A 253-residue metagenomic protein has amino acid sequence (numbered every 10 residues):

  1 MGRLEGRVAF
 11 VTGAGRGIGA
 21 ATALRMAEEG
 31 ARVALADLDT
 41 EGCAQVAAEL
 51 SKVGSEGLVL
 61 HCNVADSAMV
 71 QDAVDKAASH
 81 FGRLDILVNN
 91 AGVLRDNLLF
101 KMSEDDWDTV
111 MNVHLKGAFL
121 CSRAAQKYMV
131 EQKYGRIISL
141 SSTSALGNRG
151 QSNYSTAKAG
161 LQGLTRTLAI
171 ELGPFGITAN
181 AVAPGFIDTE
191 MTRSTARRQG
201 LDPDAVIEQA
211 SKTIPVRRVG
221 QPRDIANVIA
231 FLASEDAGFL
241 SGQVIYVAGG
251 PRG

Functional and structural regions predicted by a protein language model:
T40-E41, H61-D72, E104, R223-D224: The beta1-alpha1 cofactor-binding region of Rossmann-like NAD(H)/NADP(H)-dependent oxidoreductases
Q71, L94-D108, E131, G150-N153 (+1 more regions): Conserved mid-core segment of classical short-chain dehydrogenase/reductases
R83, V88, G173, T178 (+1 more regions): Short, small/polar-rich loop/turn modules that mediate ligand/substrate recognition or access, typified
L98-L99, D106-M111, I137, V206 (+1 more regions): Substrate-binding pocket helix/loop in short-chain dehydrogenase/reductase
S122, A157, T165: Active-site helix of classical SDR
K127, I170-P174, G238: Alpha-helical segment proximal to the catalytic Tyr-Lys
K212, A230, S241-G253: Short C-terminal tail/terminal secondary-structure segment of NAD(P)H-dependent dehydrogenase/reductase domains
